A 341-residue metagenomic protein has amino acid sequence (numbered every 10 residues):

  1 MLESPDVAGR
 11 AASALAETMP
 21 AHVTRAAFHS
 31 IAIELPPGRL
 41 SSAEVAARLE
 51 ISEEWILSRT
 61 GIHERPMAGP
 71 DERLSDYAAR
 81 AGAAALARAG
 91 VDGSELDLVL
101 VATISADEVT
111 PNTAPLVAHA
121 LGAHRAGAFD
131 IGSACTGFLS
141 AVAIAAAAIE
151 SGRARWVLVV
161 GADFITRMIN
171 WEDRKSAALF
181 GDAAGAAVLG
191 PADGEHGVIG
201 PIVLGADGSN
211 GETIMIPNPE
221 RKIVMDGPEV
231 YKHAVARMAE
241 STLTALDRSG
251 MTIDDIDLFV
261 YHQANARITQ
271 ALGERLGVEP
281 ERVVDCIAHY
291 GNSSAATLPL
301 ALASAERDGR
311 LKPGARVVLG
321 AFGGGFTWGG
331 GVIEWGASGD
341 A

Functional and structural regions predicted by a protein language model:
L2-A8, S75, A79-L86, S105-A106 (+3 more regions): Claisen-condensing/thiolase-fold acyl-transfer catalytic domains that form or cleave C-C bonds in fatty acid
L2-D71, D173-A236, E240-L243, F322 (+1 more regions): Condensing-enzyme catalytic core mediating Claisen C-C bond formation in acyl metabolism
H29-A32, A102, G132, V157-D163 (+3 more regions): Short beta-strand segments
L49-S58, E108-G122, W156-I165, E212-I216 (+1 more regions): Acidic-glycine-rich active-site phosphate/pyrophosphate-binding loop
S52, L74-A89, T113, H233-S249 (+1 more regions): Short, well-ordered amphipathic alpha-helical segments that serve as non-catalytic structural scaffolds within diverse
R88, D92-H124: Anion-binding (especially nucleotide phosphate/pyrophosphate-binding) glycine-rich loop and adjoining beta-alpha core
S94-A102, I253-H262: Short glycine-rich phosphate-binding loop at a beta-alpha junction
A148-A183: Flexible, glycine-rich active-site loops centered on histidine and acidic residues that chelate a metal or position
